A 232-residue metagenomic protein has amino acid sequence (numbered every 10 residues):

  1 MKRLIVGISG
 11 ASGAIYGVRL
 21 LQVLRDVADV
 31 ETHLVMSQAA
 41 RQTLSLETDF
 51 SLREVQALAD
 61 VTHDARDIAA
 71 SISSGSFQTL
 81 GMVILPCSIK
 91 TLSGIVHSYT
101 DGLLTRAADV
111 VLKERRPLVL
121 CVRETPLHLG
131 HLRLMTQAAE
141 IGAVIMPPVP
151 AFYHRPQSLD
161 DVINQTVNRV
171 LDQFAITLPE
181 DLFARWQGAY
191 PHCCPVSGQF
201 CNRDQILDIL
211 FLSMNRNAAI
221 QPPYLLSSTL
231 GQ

Functional and structural regions predicted by a protein language model:
M1-V119, R123-C194, I206: A cross-family phosphate/adenosyl-ligand binding-site feature
H192, N202-D204, D208, N215 (+1 more regions): Intrinsic-disorder-associated, low-complexity terminal segments enriched in Asp/Asn/His/Tyr and depleted of Lys/Arg
Y224-L230: Short, intrinsically disordered C-terminal tails of secreted or membrane-associated proteins
